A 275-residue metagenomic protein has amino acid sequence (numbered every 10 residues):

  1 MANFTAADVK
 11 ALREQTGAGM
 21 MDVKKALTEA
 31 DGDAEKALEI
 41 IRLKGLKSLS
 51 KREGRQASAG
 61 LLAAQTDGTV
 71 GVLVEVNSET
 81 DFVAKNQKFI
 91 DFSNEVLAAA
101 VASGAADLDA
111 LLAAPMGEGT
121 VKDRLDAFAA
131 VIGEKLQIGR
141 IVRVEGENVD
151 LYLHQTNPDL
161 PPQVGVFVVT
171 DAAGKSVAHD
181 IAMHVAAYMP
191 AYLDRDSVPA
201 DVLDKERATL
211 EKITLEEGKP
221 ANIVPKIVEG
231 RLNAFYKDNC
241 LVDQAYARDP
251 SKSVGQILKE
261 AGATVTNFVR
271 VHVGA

Functional and structural regions predicted by a protein language model:
A2-A275: N-terminal assembly/interaction segments in proteins that build large macromolecular machines
